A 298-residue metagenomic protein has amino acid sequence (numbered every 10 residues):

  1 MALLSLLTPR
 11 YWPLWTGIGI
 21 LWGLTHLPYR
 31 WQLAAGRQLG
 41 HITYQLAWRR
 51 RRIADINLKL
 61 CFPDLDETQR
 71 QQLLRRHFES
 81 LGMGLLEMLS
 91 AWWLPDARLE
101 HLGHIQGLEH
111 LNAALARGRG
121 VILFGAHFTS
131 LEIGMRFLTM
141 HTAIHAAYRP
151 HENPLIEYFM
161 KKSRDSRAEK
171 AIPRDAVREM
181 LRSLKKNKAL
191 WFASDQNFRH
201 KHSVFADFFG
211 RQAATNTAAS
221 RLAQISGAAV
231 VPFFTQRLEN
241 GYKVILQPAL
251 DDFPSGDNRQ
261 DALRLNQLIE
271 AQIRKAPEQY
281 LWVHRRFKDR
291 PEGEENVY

Functional and structural regions predicted by a protein language model:
A2-G125, F159-K162, S166-A168: Membrane-anchoring hydrophobic helices of lipid-metabolizing enzymes
L3-T8, L39, T43-L46, L65 (+3 more regions): Non-catalytic C-terminal accessory region of glycerolipid acyltransferases and related lyso-lipid remodeling enzymes
P13, A47, H127, N153 (+2 more regions): Charged, low-complexity surface patches
G19, I53, E109, I133 (+4 more regions): Short Gly/charged-rich anion-binding patches and loops
R117-D175, N197-S203, D207, R211: Catalytic core of membrane glycerolipid acyltransferases/transacylases, capturing the structured, soluble-facing
